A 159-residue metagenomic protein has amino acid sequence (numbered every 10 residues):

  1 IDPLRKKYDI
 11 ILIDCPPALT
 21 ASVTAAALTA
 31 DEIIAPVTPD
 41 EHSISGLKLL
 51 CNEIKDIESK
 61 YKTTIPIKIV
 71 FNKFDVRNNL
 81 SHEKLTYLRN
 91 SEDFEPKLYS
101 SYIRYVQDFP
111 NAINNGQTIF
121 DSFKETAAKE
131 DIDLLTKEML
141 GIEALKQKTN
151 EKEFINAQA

Functional and structural regions predicted by a protein language model:
I1-K7, I113-N115: P-loop/Walker-type NTP enzyme "switch/lid" segment
R5-S101: Conserved catalytic-core segment of NTP-binding enzymes
S59-A159: C-terminal lobe/tail of nucleotide-utilizing enzymes
